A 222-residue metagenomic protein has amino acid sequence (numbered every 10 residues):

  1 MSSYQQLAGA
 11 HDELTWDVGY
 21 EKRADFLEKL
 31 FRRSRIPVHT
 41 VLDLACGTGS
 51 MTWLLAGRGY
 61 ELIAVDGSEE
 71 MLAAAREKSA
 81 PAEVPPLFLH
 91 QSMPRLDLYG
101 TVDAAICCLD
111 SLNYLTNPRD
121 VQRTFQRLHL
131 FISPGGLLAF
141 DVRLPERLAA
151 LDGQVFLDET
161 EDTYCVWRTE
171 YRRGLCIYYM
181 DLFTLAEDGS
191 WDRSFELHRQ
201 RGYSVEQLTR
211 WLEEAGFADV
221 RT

Functional and structural regions predicted by a protein language model:
M1-H39: Conserved class I S-adenosyl-L-methionine
L42, S50-R95: Class I SAM-dependent methyltransferase SAM/SAH-binding core
A45: Conserved S-adenosyl-L-methionine
D97-A104: A short acidic, Gly/Pro-enriched loop at the edge of an enzyme's catalytic core that lines a small-molecule cofactor
C108-D110: Residues lining the SAM
Q122-P134: A short glycine-rich, Lys/Arg-flanked "PGG" loop and its adjoining helix->strand segment in the class I
A139-R210: SAM-dependent methyltransferase
L197, D219-T222: Conserved S-adenosyl-L-methionine
